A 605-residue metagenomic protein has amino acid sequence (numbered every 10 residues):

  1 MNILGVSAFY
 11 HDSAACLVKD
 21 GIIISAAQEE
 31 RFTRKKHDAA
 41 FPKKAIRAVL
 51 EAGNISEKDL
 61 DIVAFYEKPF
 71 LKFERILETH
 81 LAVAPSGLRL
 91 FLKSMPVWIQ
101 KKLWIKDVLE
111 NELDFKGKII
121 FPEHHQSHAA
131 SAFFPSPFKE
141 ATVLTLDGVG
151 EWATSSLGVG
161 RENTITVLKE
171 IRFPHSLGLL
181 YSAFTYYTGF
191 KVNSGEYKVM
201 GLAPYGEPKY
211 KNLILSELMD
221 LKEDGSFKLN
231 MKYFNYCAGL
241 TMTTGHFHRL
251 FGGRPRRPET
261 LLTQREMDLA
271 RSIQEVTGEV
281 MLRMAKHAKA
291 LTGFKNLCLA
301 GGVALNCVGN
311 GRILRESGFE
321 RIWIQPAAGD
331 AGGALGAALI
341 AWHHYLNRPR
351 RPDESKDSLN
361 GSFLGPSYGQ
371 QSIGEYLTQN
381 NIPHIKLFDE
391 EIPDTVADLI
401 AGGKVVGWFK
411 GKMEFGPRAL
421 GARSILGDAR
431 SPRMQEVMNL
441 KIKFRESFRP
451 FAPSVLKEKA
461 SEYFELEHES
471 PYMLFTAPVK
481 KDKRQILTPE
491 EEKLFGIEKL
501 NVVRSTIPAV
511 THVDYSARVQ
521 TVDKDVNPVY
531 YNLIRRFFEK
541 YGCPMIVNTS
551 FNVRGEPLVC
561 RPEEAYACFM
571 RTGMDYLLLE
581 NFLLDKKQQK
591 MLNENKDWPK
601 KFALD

Functional and structural regions predicted by a protein language model:
M1-L4: Extreme N-terminal starter segment of soluble prokaryotic enzymes
F9-S25, T33-A39, I76-L90, K102 (+6 more regions): Flexible beta->alpha loop and helix N-cap segments adjacent to enzyme active/binding sites
R31-I55, M281: N-terminal phosphate-binding loop and adjacent alpha-helix
P42, K101, L269, I273 (+2 more regions): Hydrophobic (often cysteine-bearing) scaffold residues that line and stabilize catalytic clefts of nucleotide/cofactor
I46, G53-S56, D61-S86: Glycine-rich nucleotide/cofactor/substrate-binding loop typically near the N-terminus or early in the first domain
R47-D61, E112-L113, A285-T292: Phosphate/pyrophosphate-binding loops at sites that engage ATP/ADP/AMP, CoA/4′-phosphopantetheine, polyphosphate
S56-K68, I119-I120, G293-G302, G407: Short glycine-rich phosphate-binding loop at a beta-alpha junction
R271-L297: Phosphate/ATP-binding catalytic cores across multiple sugar-kinase/actin-like superfamilies, primarily ASKHA
